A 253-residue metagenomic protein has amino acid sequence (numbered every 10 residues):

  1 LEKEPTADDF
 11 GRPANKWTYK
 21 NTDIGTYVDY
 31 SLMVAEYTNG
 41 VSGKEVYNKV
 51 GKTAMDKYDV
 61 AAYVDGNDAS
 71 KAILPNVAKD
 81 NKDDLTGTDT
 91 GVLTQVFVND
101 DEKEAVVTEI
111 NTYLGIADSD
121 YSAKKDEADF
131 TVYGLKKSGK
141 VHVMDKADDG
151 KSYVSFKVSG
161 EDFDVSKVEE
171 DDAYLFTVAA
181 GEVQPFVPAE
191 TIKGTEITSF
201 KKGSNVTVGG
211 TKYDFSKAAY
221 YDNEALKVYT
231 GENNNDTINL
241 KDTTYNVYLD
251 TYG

Functional and structural regions predicted by a protein language model:
L1-G253: ...the same signal can extend to comparable exposed beta-sheet modules with similar sequence chemistry even outside
